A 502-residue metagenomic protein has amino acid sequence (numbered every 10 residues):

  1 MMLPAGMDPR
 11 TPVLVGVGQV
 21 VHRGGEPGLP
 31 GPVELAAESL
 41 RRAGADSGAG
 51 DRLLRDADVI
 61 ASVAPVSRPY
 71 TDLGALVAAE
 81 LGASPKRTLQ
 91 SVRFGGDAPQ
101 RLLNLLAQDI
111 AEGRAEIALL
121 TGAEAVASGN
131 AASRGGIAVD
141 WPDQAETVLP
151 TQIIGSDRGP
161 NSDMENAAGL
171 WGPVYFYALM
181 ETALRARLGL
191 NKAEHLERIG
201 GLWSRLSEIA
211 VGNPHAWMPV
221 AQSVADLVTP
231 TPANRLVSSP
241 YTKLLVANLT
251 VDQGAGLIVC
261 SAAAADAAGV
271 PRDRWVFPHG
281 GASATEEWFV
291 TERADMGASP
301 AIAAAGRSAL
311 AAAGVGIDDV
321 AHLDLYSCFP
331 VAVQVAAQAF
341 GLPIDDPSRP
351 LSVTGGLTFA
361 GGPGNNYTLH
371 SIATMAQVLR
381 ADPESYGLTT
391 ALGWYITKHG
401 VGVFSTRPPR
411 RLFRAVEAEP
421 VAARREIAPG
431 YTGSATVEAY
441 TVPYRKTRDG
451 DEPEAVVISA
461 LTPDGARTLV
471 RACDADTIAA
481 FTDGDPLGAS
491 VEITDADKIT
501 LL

Functional and structural regions predicted by a protein language model:
M1-R93, A107-A115, L119-L257, A262-A264 (+4 more regions): Conserved "HGTGT" condensation-loop signature of ketosynthase/thiolase-family condensing enzymes that catalyze
G96: Functionally engaged cysteine thiol sites
P99-Q108: Conserved phosphate-binding catalytic cores of ATP/NTP-utilizing and phosphoryl-transfer enzymes
A360-T368, L379, E384, L388: A conserved active-site cap/scaffold subdomain adjacent to cofactor or substrate pockets
T397: Gly/Pro-rich active-site capping loops and adjacent beta-alpha segments that organize cofactor/substrate pockets
